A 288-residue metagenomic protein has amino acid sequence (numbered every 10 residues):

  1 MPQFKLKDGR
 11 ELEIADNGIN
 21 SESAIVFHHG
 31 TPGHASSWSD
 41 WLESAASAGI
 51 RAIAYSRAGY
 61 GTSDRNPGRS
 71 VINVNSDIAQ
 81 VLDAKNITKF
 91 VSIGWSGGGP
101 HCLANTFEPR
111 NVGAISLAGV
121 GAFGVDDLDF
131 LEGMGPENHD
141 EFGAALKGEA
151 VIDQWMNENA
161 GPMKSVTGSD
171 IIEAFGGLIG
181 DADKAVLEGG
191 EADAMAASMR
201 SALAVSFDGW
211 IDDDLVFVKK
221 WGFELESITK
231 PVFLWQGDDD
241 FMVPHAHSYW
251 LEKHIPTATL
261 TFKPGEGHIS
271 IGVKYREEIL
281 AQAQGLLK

Functional and structural regions predicted by a protein language model:
R10-T62: Conserved HGGG/HGGXW glycine-rich cap/lid loop of the alpha/beta-hydrolase fold
F27-T31, S96, G119, G237: Glycine-rich His-Gly loop
N73-V91: Conserved acidic catalytic loop of the alpha/beta-hydrolase fold
F90-F130: Conserved hydrolase catalytic core segment
M134-F223: Alpha/beta-hydrolase
I228, L234-Q236: Short beta-strand/loop motif that positions the catalytic acidic residue of the alpha/beta-hydrolase fold
F241-H247: Conserved alpha/beta-hydrolase "acid-adjacent" motif
A258-K288: Catalytic active-site module of serine/aspartate enzymes centered on a nucleophile-bearing elbow/loop
